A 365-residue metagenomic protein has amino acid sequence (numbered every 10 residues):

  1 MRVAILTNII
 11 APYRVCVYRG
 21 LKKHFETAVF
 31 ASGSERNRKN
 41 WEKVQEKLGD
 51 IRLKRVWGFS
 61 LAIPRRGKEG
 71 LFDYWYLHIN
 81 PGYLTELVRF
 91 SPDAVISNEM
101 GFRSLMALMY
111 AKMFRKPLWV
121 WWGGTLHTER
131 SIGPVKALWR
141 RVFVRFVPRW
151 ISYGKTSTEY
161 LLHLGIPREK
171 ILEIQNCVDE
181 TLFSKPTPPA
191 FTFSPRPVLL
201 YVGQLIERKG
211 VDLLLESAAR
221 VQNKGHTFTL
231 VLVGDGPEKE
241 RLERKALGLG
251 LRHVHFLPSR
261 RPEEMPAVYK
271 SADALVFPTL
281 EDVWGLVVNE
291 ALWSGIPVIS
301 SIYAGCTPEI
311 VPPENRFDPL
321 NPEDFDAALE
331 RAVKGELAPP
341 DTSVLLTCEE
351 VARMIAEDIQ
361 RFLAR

Functional and structural regions predicted by a protein language model:
K116-P134, F146-R149: A short, histidine- and acid-enriched strand-loop-helix "catalytic/donor-clamping" loop that lines the nucleotide-sugar
T156, C177: Carbohydrate-associated surface elements
F191-K209, L215-A218, V231: Conserved donor-binding/catalytic core segment of Leloir-type glycosyltransferases
E243-R260: Nucleotide-activated donor-binding/catalytic signature segment of Leloir-type glycosyltransferases, i.e., the conserved
S259-R260, A267-A272: Short alpha-helical donor nucleotide-sugar binding micro-motif in glycosyltransferases
L280: Aromatic "clamp/platform" in nucleotide-sugar-dependent glycosyltransferases that forms part of the donor/acceptor
P297-S301: Short hydrophobic beta-strand element within catalytic cores of glycosyltransferases and related nucleotide-activated
P313-E323, E330-G335: Conserved acidic donor-binding segment of nucleotide-sugar-dependent glycosyltransferases
